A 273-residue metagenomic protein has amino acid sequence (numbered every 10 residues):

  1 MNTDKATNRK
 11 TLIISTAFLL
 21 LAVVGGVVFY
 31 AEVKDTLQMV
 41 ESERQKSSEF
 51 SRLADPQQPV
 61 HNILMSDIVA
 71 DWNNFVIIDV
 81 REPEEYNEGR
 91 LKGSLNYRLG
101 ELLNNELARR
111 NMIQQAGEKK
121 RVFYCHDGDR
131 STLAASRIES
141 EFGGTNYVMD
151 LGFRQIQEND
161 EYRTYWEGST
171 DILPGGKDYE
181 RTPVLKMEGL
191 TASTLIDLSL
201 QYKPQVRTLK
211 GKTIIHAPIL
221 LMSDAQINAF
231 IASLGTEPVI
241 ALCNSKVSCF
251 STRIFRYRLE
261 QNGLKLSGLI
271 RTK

Functional and structural regions predicted by a protein language model:
N2-M65, D71-F75, P83-K120, H126-S193 (+1 more regions): Rhodanese-like catalytic fold shared by cysteine-dependent sulfurtransferases and DSP/PTP-type phosphatases
